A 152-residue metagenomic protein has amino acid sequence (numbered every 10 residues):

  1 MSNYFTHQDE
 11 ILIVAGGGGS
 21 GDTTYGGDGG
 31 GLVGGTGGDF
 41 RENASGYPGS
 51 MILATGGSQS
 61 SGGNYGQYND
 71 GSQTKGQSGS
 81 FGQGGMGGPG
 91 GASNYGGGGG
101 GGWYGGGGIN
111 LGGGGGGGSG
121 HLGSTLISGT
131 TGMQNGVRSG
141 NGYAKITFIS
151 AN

Functional and structural regions predicted by a protein language model:
M1-N152: Glycine-centric low-complexity repeats
